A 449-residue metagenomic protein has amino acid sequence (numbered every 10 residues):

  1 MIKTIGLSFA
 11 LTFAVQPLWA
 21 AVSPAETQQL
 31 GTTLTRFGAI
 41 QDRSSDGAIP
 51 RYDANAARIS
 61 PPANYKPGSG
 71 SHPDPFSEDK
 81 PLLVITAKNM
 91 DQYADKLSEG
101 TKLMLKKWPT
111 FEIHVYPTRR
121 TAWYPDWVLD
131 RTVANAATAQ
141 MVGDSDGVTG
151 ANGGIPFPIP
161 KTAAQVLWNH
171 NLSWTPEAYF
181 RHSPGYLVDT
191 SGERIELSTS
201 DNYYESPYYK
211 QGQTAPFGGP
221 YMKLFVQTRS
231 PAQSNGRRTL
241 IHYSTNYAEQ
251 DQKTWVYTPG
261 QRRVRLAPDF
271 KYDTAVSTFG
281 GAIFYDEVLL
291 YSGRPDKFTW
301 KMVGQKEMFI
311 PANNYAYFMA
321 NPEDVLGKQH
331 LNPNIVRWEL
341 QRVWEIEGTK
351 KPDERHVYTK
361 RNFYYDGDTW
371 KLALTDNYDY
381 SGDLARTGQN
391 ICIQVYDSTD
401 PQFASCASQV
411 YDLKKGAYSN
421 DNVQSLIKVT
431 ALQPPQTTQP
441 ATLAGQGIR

Functional and structural regions predicted by a protein language model:
M1-G6: Bacterial N-terminal signal peptides that target proteins for export
V15-A21: Sec/Tat signal peptide C-region and signal peptidase I cleavage site
A21-V22, T27-A54, S98, F225-G293 (+1 more regions): Gly/Pro-enriched, hydrophobic low-complexity segments that function as extracytoplasmic propeptides/linkers
P24-D251, T258: Solvent-exposed N-terminal domain segments of exported/luminal and surface proteins
A178-T190, R194-A232, D286-F363, A373 (+1 more regions): Extended beta-strand-rich segments in extracellular/periplasmic secretory proteins, especially within noncatalytic
S425-R449: Long, C-terminal catalytic modules of enzymes
